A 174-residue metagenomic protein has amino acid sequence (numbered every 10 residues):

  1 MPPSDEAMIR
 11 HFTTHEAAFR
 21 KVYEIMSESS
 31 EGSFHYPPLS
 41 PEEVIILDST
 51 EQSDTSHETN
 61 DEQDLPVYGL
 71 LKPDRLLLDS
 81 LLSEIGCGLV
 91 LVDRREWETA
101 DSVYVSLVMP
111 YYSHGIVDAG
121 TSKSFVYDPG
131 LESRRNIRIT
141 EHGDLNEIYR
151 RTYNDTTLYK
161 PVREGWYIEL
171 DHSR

Functional and structural regions predicted by a protein language model:
M1-E84: N-terminal export/targeting and maturation segments
S83-R174: Extracytoplasmic electrostatic interaction patches
